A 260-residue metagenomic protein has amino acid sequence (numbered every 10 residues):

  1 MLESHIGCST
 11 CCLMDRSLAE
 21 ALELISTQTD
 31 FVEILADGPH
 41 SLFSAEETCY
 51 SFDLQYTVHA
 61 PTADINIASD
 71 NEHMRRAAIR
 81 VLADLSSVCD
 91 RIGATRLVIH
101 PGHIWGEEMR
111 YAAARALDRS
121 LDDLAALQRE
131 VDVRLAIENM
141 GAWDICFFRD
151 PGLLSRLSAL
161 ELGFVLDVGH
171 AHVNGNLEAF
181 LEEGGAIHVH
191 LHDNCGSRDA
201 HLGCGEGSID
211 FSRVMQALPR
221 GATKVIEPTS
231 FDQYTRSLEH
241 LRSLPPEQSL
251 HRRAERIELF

Functional and structural regions predicted by a protein language model:
M1-D84, G163, R253-F260: N-terminal pre-domain/capping segments
M1-G7, E20-E23, G93-T95, F147-V165 (+1 more regions): Histidine-acidic metal/acid-base catalytic patches
C11-L13, L35-P39, P61-A63, G102-I104 (+4 more regions): Active-site beta-loop-alpha junctions enriched in small/polar residues
L18, A78-L82, L117-L124, G207 (+2 more regions): Aromatic/hydrophobic pocket-lining residues that form the small-molecule binding cavity in soluble enzyme cores
I25, V32, H59, A78 (+5 more regions): Conserved, mostly hydrophobic/aromatic
S44-D53, R119-L127, L153-R156, F180 (+1 more regions): Catalytic-core regions built around general acid/base machinery
D64-D70, W105-R110, G196-H201: A short acidic, helix-capping loop that chelates divalent metal ions and anchors anionic groups
E72-G163, P219-G221, Q248-R256: Active-site acidic/histidine proton-transfer and metal-coordination neighborhood in alpha/beta enzyme cores
